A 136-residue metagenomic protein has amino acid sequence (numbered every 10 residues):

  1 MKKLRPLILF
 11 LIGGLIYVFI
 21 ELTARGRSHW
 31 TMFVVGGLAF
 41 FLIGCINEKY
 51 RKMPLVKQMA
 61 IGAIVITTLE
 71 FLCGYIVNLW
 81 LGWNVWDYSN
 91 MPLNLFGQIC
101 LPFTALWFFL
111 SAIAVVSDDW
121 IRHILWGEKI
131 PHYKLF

Functional and structural regions predicted by a protein language model:
M1-F136: Aromatic-rich, lipid-facing transmembrane alpha helices and their immediate juxtamembrane interface loops in integral
